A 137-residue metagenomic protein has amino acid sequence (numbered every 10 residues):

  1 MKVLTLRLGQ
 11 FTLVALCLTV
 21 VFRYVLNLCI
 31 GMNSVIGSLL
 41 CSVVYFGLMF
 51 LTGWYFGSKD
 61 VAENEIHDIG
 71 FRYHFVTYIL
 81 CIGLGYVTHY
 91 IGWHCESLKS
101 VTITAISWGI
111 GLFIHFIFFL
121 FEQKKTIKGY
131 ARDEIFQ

Functional and structural regions predicted by a protein language model:
M1-L48: N-terminal signal-anchor transmembrane alpha-helix
R7, F11, R72, V76 (+1 more regions): Alpha-helical transmembrane segments of integral membrane proteins
V21-M32, S58-K59, L84-C95: Juxtamembrane "helix-exit" motif on the non-cytosolic side of transmembrane helices
M32-L40, I66, C95-A105: Non-cytosolic membrane-interface motifs at loop->transmembrane helix junctions
V44-E63: Canonical alpha-helical transmembrane segments
L48-G53, D68-Y90, S107-I114: Hydrophobic alpha-helical membrane segments
K59-T77, A131-E134: Membrane-helix boundary/juxtamembrane motif in polytopic membrane proteins
Y86, Y90-I135: Alpha-helical membrane-associated segments of multi-pass integral membrane proteins
